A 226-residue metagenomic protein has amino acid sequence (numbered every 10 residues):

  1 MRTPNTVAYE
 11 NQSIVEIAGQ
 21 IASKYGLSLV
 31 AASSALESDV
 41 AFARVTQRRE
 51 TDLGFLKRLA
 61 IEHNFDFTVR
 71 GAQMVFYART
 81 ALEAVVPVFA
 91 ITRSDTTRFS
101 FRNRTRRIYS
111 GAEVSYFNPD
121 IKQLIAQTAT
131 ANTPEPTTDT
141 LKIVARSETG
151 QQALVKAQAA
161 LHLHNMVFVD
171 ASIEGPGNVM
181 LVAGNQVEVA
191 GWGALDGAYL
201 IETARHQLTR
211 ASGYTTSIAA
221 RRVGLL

Functional and structural regions predicted by a protein language model:
M1-R93: Charged- and aromatic-enriched interaction segments used to assemble and dock large macromolecular complexes
T96-L226: An acidic/polar, Gly/Ser/Thr-rich interaction patch typically located in mid-to-C-terminal regions of proteins
